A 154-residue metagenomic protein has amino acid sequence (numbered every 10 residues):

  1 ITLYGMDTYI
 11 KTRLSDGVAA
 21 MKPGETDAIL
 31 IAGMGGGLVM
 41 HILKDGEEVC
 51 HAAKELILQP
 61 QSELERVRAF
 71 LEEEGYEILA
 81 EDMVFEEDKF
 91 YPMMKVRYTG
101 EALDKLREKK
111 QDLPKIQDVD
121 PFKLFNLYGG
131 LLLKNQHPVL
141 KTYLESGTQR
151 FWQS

Functional and structural regions predicted by a protein language model:
I1-D27: S-adenosyl-L-methionine
D7-Y9, A53, G75: A generic structural signal for alpha->beta connector loops
M21-E47: Active-site segment flanking the S-adenosylmethionine/decSAM binding pocket in AdoMet-dependent transferases
C50-V67, L79: Conserved beta-strand signature within the Rossmann-like core of class I S-adenosyl-L-methionine
E63-R66, E73-L103: Active-site capping/gating segments
T99-G100, R107-S154: An accessory alpha-helical subdomain
